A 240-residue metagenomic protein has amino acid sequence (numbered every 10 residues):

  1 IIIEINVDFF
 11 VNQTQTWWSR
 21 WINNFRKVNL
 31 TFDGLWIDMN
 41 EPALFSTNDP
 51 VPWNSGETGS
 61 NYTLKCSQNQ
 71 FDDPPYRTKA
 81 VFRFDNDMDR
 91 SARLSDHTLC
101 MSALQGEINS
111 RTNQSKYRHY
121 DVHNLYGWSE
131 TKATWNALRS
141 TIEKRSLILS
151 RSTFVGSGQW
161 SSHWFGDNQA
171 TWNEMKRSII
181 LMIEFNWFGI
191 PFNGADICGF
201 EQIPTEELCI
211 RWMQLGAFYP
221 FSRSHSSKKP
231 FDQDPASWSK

Functional and structural regions predicted by a protein language model:
I1-K240: Catalytic-domain carbohydrate-binding cleft regions of carbohydrate-active enzymes
